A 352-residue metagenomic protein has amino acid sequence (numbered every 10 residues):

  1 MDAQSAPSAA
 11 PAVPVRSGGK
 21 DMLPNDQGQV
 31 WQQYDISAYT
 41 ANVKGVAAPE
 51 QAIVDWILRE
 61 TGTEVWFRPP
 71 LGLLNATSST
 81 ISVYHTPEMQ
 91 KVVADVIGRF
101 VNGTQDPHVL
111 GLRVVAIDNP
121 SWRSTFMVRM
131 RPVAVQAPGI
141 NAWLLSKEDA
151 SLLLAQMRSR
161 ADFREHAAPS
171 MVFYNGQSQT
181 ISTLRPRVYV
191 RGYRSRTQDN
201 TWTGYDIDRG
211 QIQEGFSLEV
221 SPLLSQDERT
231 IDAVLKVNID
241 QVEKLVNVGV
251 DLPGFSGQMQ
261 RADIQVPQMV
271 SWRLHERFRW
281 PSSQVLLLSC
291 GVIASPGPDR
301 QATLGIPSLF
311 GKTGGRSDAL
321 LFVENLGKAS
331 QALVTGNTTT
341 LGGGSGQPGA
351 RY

Functional and structural regions predicted by a protein language model:
M1-S151, R160-T180, Q226-T230, V266 (+4 more regions): Sec-dependent N-terminal signal peptides of Gram-negative outer-membrane/periplasmic proteins
P120, Y189-R191, Q241-L245, P296-P298: Gram-negative outer-membrane beta-barrel proteins
L152-L153, T201-G204: Extracytoplasmic loops and strand-loop junctions of Gram-negative outer membrane beta-barrel proteins
R194-T197, L245-L252: Outer-membrane beta-barrel translocator domains and adjoining extracellular loop/strand segments of Gram-negative
D208-L218, M269-L274: Amphipathic hydrophobic-ligand
S217-S225, H275-S282: Extended lipid/amphipathic-ligand handling interfaces
S221-L224, T230-V234: Outer-membrane beta-barrel architecture
I231-L235, Q241, G254-V266, V270 (+2 more regions): Extended amphipathic ligand-handling, pore-lining, and cofactor/metal-binding catalytic surfaces
